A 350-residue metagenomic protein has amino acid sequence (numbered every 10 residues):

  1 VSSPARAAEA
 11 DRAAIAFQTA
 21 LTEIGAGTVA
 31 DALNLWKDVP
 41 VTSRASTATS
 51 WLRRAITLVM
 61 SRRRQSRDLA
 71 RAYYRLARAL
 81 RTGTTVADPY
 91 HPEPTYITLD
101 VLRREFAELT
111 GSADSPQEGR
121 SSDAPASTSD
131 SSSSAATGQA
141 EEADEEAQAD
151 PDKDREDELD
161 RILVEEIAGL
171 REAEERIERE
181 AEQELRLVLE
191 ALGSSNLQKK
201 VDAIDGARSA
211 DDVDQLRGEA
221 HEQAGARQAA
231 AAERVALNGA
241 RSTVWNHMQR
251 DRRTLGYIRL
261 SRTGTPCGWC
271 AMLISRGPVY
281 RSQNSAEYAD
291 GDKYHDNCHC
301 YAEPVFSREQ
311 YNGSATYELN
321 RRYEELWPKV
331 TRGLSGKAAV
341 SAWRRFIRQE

Functional and structural regions predicted by a protein language model:
V1-R53, S122-A149, S242-E350: Activation/maturation switch segments at domain boundaries
E9, I15, I56-T57, Q65-S66 (+12 more regions): Sequence-pattern detector for short linear motifs and compositional/periodic biases rather than a specific fold
A26, A30-Q198: N-terminal accessory alpha/beta regions
T82, T110, E118, T137 (+8 more regions): Feature targets compositionally biased, intrinsically disordered low-complexity regions with long contiguous runs
E184, E190-L273: A broadly conserved sequence feature marking short terminus-proximal activation segments in nucleic acid-centric
